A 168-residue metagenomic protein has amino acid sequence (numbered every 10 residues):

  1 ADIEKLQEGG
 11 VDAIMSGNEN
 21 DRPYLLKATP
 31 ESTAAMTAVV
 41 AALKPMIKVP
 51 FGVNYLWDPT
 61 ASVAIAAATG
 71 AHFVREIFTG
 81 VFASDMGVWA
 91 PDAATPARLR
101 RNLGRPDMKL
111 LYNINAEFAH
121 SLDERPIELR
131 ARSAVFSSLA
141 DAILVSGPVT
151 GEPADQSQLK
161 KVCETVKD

Functional and structural regions predicted by a protein language model:
A1-F51, D58-K167: Alpha/beta enzyme core
